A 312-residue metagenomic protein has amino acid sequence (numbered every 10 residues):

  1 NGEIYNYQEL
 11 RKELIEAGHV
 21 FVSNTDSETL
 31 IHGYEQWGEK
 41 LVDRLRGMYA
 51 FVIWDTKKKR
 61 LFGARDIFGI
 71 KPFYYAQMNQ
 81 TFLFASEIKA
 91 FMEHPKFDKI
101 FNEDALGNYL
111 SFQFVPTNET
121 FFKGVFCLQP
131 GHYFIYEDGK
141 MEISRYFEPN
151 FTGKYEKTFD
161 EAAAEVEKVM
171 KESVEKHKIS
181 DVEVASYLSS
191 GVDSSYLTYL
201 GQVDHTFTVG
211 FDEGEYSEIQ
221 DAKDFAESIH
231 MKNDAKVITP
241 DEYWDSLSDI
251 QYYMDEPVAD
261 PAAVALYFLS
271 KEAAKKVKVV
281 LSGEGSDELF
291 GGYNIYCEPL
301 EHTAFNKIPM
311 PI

Functional and structural regions predicted by a protein language model:
N1-M254, L266, S270: Cysteine-centered catalytic environments shared across enzyme families
I67, F268-I312: Active-site adenylate/phosphate-handling loop in enzymes that bind or generate adenylated species
